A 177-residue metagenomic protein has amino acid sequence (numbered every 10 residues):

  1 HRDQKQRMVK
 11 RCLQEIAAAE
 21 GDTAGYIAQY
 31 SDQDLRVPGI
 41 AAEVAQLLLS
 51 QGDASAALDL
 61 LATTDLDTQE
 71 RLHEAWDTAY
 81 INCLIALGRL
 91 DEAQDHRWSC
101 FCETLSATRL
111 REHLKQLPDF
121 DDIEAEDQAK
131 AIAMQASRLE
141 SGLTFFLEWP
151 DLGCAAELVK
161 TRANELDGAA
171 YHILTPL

Functional and structural regions predicted by a protein language model:
H1-L177: Eukaryote-biased, non-catalytic alpha-solenoid scaffold regions
